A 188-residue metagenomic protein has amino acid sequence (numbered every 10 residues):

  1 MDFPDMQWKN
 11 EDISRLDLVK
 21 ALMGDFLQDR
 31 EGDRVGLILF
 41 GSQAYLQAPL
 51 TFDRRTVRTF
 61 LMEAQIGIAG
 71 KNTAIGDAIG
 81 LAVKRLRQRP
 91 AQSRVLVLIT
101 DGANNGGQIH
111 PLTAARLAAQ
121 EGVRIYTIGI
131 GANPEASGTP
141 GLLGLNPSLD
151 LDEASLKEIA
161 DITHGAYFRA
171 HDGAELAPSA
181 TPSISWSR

Functional and structural regions predicted by a protein language model:
D2-V35, T51-R54: …and closely analogous acidic/polar surface helices at protein-protein or active-site interfaces in A-domain-like
D5-I13, M23, A44-Q47, E63-K71 (+3 more regions): Second-shell loop/turn segments in exported
K20-G24, G41-R94, T127-A136, L151 (+2 more regions): Von Willebrand factor
G24-G32, M62, I66, V83-A91 (+3 more regions): Sec-exported extracytoplasmic/periplasmic mature domains
F40-G41, I99: Short loop/turn motifs enriched for small/polar and acidic residues
D53-T56, L143-N146, S185-R188: Short, hinge-like loop/turn segments at secondary-structure boundaries
G70-T73, K84, S93-V95, G102-I162 (+1 more regions): VWA/integrin I-like adhesion module and closely mimicked acidic/polar interface patches used
D161, F168-R188: C-terminal "exit" segments of structured domains
